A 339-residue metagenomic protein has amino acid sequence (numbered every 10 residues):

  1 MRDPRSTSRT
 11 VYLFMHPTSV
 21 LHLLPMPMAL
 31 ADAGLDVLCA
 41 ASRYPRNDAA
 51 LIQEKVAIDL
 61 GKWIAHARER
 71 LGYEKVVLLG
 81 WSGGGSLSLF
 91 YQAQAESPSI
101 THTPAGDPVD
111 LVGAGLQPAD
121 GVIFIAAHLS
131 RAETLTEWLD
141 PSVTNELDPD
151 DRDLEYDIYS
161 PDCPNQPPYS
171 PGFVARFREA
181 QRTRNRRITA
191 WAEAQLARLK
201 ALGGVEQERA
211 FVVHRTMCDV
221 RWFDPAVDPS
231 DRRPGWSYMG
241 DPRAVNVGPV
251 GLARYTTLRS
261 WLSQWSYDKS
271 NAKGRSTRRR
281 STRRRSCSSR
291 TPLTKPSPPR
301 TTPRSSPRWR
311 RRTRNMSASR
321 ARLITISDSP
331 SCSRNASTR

Functional and structural regions predicted by a protein language model:
R2-N47: Short, surface-exposed "cap/lid" segments of acyl-processing enzymes
H22, T134, K295-T301: Conserved alpha/beta-hydrolase "acid-adjacent" motif
P27, E137-D140, R284-S286, P298-P307: Short alpha-helix in the alpha/beta-hydrolase fold that links the catalytic acid
A49-A50, R322-N335: Catalytic histidine-centered segment of alpha/beta-hydrolase-like enzymes
H66-E69, K75-L147: Primarily recognizes the serine-hydrolase "nucleophile elbow" in alpha/beta-hydrolase and SGNH/GDSL folds
D157-S276: Alpha/beta-hydrolase
S281-T282, C287-R290, T294: Short beta-strand/loop motif that positions the catalytic acidic residue of the alpha/beta-hydrolase fold
P307-I326: Catalytic histidine neighborhood in serine/cysteine hydrolases with alpha/beta-hydrolase-type architecture
